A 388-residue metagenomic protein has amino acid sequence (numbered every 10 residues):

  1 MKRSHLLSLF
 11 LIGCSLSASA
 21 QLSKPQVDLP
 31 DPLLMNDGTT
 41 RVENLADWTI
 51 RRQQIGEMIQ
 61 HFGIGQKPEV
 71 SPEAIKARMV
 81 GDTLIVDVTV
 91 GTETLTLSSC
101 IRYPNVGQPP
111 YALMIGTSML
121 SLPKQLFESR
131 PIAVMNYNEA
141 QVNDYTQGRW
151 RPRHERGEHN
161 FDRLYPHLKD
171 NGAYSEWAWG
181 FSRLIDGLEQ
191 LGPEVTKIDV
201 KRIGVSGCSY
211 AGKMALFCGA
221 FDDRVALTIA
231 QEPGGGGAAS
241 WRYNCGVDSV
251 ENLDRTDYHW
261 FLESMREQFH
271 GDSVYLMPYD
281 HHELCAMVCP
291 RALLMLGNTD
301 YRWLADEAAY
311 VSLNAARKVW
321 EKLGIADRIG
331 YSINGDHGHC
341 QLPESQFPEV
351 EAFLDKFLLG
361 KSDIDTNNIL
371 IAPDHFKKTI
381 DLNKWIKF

Functional and structural regions predicted by a protein language model:
M1-Q21: Bacterial Sec-dependent N-terminal signal peptides
Q21-S98, Y103-P109, C289-R291, N298-F388: Alpha/beta-hydrolase-fold serine-hydrolase catalytic core, especially in secreted/extracellular enzymes
A112-M114: Hydrophobic beta-strand anchors of alpha/beta hydrolase catalytic cores
G116-K201, G234-Y243: Cap/lid segment of the alpha/beta-hydrolase catalytic domain
S206, Q231-E232, L296, N334: Alpha/beta-hydrolase-fold catalytic nucleophile elbow
G207-A211, A215: Gly/Ala-rich beta-loop-alpha elbow adjacent to hydrolase catalytic centers
F221-A226: Conserved hydrolase catalytic core segment
L227-L284, A305-L313, E321-A326: Mobile cap/lid helix-loop segments that gate and shape the active-site cleft of serine hydrolases
